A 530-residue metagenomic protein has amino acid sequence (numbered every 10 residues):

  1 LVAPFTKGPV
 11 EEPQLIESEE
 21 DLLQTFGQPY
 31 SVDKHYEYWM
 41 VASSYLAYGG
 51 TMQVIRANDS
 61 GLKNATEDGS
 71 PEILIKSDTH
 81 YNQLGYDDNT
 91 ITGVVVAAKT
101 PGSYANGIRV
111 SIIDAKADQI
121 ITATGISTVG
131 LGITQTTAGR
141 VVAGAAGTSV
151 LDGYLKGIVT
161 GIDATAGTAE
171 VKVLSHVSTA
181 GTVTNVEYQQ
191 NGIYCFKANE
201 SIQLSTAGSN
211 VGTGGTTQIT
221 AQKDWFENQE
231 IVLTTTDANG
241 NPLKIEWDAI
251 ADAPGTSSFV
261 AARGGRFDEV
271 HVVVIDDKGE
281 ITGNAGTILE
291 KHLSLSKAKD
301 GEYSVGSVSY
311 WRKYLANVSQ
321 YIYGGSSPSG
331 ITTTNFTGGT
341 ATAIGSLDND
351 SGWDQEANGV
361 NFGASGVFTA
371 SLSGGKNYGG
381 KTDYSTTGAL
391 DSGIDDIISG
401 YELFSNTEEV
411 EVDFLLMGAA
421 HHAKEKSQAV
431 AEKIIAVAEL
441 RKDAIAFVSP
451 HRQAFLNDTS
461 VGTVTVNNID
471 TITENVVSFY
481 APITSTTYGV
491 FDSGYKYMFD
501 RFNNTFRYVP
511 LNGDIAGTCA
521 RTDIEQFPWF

Functional and structural regions predicted by a protein language model:
L1-F530: A glycine- and small-residue-enriched flexible loop/hinge signal that marks low-structured segments
